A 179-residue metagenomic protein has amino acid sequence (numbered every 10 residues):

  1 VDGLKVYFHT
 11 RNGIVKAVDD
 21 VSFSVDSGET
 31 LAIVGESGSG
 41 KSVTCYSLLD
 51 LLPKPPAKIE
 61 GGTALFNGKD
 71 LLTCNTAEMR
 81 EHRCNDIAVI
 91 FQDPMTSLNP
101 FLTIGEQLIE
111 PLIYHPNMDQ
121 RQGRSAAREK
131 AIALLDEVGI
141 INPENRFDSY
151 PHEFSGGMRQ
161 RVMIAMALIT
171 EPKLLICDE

Functional and structural regions predicted by a protein language model:
I59-D70: Conserved ABC transporter NBD signature motif
D70, S125-N145: Conserved ABC ATPase "signature" region
L108, I164: Hydrophobic anchor residue at the start of the ABC signature
S149-F154, M158: Conserved ABC ATPase signature
I169-K173: A short, proline-enriched helix->beta-strand linker immediately N-terminal to the Walker B motif in ABC-type P-loop
L175-D178: Catalytic Walker B motif of ABC-type/P-loop ATPase nucleotide-binding domains
